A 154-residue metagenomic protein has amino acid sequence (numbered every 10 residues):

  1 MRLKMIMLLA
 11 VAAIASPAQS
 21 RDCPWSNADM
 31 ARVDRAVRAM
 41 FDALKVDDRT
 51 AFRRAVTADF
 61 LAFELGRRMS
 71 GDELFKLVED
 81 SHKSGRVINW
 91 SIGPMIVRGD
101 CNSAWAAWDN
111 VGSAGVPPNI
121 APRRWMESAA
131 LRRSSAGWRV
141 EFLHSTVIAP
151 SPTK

Functional and structural regions predicted by a protein language model:
M5-I14: Sec-dependent N-terminal signal peptides
S16-A58, N102, P152-K154: Short, low-complexity N-terminal intrinsically disordered segments enriched in polar/charged residues
R21, R124-K154: Short beta-strand edge/turn micro-motifs at domain boundaries
L44, V56, N110-G112, H144-V147: Short beta-strand segments enriched in hydrophobic/aromatic residues within well-folded beta-rich domains
R49-D100, N119-A121: A solvent-exposed, acidic/Ser-Thr-rich amphipathic alpha-helical stretch
N89-I92, A107-D109, P122-S128: Short, surface-exposed coil-to-beta transition loops
C101-G112: A short hydrophobic beta-strand element
G112-V116, L131: Beta-strand elements of well-folded, non-transmembrane domains
